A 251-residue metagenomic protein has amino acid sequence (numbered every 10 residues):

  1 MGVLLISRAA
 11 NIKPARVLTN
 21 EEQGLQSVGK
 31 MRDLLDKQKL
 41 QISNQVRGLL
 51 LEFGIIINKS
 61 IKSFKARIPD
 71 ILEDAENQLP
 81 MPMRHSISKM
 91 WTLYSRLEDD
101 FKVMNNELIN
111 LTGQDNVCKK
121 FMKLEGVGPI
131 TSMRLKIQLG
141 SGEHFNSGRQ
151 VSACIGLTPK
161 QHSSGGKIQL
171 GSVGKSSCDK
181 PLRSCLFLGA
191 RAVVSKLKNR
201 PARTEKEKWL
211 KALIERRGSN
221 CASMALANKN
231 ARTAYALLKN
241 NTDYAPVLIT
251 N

Functional and structural regions predicted by a protein language model:
M1-R16, I68-D70, G165-S177, P181: Short alpha-helix plus adjacent loop in nuclease-associated cores
V3, L35, L97, G128 (+4 more regions): Short, conserved catalytic/metal-binding motifs centered on acidic residues
L4, R8, G29-R32, D36-K39 (+5 more regions): Short, amphipathic alpha-helical segments that act as regulatory/interfacial helices in nucleotide-processing proteins
R8-Q26, N77-Q78: Short, charge-rich amphipathic alpha-helices with coiled-coil/heptad character
A9-K13, I42, F101-K102, G140-H144 (+2 more regions): Short helix-capping/linker segments at secondary-structure and domain boundaries
K30-K120: Glycine-rich, often acidic, oxyanion-interacting loops/wings at catalytic, nucleic-acid, or phospho-protein interfaces
K120-K123, P129, M133-E215: Phosphate-backbone recognition surface of nucleic-acid-processing proteins
G166, L170, K206-N251: Low-complexity, acidic/Ser/Thr- and charged residue-rich accessory regions of DNA metabolism proteins
